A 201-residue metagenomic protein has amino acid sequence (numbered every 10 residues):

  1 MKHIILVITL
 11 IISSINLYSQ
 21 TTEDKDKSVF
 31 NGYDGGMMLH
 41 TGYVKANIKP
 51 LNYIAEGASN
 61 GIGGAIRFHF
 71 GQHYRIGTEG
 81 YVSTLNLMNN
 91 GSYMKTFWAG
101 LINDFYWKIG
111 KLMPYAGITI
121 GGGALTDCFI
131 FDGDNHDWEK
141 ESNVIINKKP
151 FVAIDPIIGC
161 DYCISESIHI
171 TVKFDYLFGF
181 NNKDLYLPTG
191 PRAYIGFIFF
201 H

Functional and structural regions predicted by a protein language model:
M1-F30: Cleavable N-terminal export/targeting peptides
S19-F70, Y74-I76, F200: Short glycine/proline- and aromatic-enriched beta-strand/turn motifs that initiate or cap beta-hairpins
D26, N47-A55, M88-S92, N143-K148 (+1 more regions): Outer-membrane beta-barrel domain signature
N31-Y33, E56-I62, Y93-A99, L112 (+2 more regions): Residues that define the transmembrane beta-barrel architecture of outer-membrane proteins
D34-G42, E79-Y81, Y115-G121, K173-D175: Transmembrane beta-strands of outer-membrane beta-barrel proteins
H40-P50, Y81-N90, G123-D127, L177-K183: Sequence/structural signature of outer-membrane beta-barrel proteins
F68-K140, V152-I154, Y162-I168, I198-H201: Gram-negative (and chloroplast) outer-membrane scaffold detector with strong preference for beta-barrel transmembrane
I154-H201: Predominantly the C-terminal beta-signal and adjacent terminal strand-loop region of outer-membrane beta-barrel
